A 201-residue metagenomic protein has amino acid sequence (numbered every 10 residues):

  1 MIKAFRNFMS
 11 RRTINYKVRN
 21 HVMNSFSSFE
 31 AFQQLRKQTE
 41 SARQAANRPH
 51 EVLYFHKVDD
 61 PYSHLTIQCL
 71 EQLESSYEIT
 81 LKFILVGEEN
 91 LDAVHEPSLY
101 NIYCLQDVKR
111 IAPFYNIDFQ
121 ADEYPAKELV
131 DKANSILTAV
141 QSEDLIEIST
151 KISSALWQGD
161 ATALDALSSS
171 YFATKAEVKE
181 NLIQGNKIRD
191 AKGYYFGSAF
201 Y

Functional and structural regions predicted by a protein language model:
K3-M9, V18-Q38, E51, Y62-S75 (+1 more regions): C-terminal cap of thioredoxin/glutaredoxin-like
T39-Q44: Glycine-/acidic-rich phosphate or pyrophosphate-binding loops and their flanking alpha/beta elements
A45-V52: A short, charged/proline- and glycine-enriched loop that marks the coil->beta-strand transition at the N-terminal
V58, H64-L156: Structural alpha/beta surface segment adjacent to cysteine/selenocysteine redox centers across thiol/disulfide enzymes
